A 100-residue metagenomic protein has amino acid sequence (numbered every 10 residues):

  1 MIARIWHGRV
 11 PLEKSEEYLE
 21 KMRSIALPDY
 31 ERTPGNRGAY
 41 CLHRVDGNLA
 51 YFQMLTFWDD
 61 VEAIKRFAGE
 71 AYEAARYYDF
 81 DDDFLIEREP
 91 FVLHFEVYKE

Functional and structural regions predicted by a protein language model:
I2, Y40-A50, Y77-E100: Glycine-rich beta-strand-turn "strand-cap" elements at beta-sheet edges
I2-R9, Y40-E70: Short, well-ordered beta-strand segments in beta-rich or mixed alpha/beta enzyme and ligand-binding folds
W6, Y18, Y30, F52 (+3 more regions): Aromatic side chains
R9-M22: Short, surface-exposed ligand-recognition loops at beta-strand->loop->(often short) alpha-helix junctions that present
L12-K14, D60-E62, Y98: Residues that cap or initiate secondary-structure elements
L19-Y51: Ampipathic, surface-exposed secondary-structure segments
S24-I25, D29-R37, F57-F91: An amphipathic, aromatic/His-enriched active-site/gating alpha helix that lines ligand/cofactor pockets
